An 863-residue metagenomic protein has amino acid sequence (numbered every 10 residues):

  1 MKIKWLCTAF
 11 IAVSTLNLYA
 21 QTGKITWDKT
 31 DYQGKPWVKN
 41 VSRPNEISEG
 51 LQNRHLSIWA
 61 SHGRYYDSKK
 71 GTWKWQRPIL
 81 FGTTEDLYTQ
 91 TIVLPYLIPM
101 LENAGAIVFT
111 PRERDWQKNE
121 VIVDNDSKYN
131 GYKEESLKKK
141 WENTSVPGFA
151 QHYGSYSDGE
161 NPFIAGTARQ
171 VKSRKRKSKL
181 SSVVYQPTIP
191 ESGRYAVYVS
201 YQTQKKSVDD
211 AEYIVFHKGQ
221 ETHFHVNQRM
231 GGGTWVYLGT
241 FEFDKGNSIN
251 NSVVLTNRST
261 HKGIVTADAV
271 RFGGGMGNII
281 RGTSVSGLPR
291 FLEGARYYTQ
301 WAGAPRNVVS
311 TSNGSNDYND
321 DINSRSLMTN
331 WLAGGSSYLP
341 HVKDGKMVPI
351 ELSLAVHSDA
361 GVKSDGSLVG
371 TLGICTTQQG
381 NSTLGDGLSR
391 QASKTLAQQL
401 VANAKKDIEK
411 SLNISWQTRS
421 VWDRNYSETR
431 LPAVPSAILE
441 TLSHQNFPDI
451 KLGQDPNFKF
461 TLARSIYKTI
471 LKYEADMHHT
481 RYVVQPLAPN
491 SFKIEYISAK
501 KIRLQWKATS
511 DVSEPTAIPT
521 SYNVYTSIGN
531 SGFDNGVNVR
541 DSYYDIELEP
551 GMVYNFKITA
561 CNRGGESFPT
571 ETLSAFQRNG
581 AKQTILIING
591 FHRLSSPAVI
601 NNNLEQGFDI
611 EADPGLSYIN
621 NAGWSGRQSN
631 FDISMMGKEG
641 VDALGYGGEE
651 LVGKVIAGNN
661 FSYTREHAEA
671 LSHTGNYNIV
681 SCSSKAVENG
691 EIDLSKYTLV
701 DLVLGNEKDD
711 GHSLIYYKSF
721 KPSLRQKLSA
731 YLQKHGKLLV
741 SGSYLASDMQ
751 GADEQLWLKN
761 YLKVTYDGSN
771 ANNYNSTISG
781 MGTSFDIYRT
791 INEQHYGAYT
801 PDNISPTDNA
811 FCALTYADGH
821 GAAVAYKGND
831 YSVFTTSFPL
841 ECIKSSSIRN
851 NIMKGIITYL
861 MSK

Functional and structural regions predicted by a protein language model:
F81, Y96-A104, R112, G282 (+3 more regions): Aromatic-Pro/Gly-enriched surface loop or interdomain linker that acts as a lid/target-recognition segment
S181-K205: A short beta-strand element within beta-rich, extracytoplasmic domains of secreted/secretory-pathway proteins
S252, A269-G277, L352, S358-G380 (+2 more regions): Active-site-adjacent mobile loop/cap segments within catalytic or ligand-binding domains
V253-I264: Short beta-strand-plus-loop segments that form exposed binding edges in beta-rich domains
G294-R390, W422-Q445: Active-site microenvironments of hydrolase-like enzyme catalytic domains
Y473-T516, P550, G565-Q583: Pro/Thr/Ser/Gly-rich low-complexity, intrinsically disordered linker/stalk tracts
D545-E566: Beta-strand-rich modules
N706-D818, S847-I848, I852: A glycine-rich, often tryptophan-bearing local segment used as a flexible ligand/cofactor-contacting loop or short
